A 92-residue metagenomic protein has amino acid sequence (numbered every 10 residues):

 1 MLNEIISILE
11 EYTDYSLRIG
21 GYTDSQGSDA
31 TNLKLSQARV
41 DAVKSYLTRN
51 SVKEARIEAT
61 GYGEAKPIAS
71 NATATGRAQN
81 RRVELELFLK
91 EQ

Functional and structural regions predicted by a protein language model:
I5-L9, T13, S51, E91: Sec/Tat-exported extracytoplasmic proteins
G20-Q92: Periplasmic OmpA-like peptidoglycan-binding domain that tethers envelope proteins to the cell wall
